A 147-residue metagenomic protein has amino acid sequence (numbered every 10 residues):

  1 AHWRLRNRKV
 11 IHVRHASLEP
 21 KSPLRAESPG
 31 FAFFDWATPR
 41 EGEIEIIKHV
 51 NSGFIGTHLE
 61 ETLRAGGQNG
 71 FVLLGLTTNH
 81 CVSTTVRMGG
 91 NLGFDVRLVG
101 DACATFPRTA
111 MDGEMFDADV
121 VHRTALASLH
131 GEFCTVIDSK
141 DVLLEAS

Functional and structural regions predicted by a protein language model:
H2-N7, L18-S147: Active-site-adjacent betaalpha module
